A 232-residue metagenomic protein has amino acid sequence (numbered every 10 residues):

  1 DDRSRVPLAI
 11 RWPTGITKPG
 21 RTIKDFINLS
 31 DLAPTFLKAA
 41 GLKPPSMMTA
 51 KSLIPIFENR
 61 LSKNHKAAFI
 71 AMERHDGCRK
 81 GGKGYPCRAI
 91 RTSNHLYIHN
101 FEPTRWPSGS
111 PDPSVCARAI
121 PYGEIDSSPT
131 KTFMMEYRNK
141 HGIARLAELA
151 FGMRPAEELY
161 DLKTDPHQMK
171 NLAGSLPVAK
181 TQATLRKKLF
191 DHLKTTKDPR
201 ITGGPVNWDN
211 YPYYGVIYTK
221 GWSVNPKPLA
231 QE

Functional and structural regions predicted by a protein language model:
D1-M47, K51-K66, R88, G152 (+1 more regions): Substrate-binding rim/cap in mid-to-C-terminal beta-strand-loop elements of soluble/periplasmic
W12-T14, M72, N100-F101, K163: Active-site-proximal beta-strand/loop segments in catalytic clefts of secreted hydrolases
T17-K18, G77, R105-W106, Q168-M169: Flexible loop/turn segments at secondary-structure boundaries
I23-I27, P111-R118, G174-P177: Short intrinsically disordered coil segments
A40-E158: C-terminal cap/loop subdomain of S1 sulfatases and analogous C-terminal strand-loop tails that border
E136-E157, L162-E232: Long, internal low-complexity/basic segments
